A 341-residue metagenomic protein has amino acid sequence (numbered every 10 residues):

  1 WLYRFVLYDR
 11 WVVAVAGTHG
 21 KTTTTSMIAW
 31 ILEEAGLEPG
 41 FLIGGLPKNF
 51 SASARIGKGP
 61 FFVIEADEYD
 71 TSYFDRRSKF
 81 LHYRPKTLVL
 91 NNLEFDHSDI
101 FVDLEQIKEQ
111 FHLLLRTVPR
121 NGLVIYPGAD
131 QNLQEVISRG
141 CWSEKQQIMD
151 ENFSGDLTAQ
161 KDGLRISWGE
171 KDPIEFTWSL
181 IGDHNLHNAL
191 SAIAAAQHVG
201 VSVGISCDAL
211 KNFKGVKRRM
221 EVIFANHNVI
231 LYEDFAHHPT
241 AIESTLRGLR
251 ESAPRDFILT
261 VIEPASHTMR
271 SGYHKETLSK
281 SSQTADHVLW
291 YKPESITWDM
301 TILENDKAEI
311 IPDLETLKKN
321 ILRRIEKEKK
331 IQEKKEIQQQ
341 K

Functional and structural regions predicted by a protein language model:
W1-Y126, N132-S143, L190, A253: Phosphate-binding loop of NTP-binding sites
Y3, L42-G45, G140-Q160, T177-D183 (+2 more regions): Beta-strand->loop->alpha-helix junctions that form or flank phosphate-binding loops in nucleotide-handling enzymes
F5-V6, N49-F50, G155, F213 (+2 more regions): Generic structural signal for helix capping and beta-alpha/helix-loop junctions
Y8-W11, G169-W178, F224-V229: Glycine/charged-rich beta-loop-alpha catalytic/anionic-binding loops adjacent to active sites
E68-D70, E94-F95, D130, A236-H238 (+2 more regions): Short, glycine/acidic-enriched loop or turn micro-motifs at the edges of active sites
H112, R139-E144, K171, H184 (+1 more regions): ATP-dependent carboxylate-amine ligase
G128-N132, D150-E151, P293-I296: Short, polar loop motifs at secondary-structure junctions
G155-P173: Acidic-glycine-rich active-site phosphate/pyrophosphate-binding loop
